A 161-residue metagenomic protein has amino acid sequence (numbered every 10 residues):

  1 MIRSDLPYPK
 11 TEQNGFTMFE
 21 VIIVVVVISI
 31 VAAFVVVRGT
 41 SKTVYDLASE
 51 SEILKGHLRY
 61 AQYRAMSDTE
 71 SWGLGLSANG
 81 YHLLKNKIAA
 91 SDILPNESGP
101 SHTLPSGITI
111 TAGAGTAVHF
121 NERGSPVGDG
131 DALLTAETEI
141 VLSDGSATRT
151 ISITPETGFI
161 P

Functional and structural regions predicted by a protein language model:
I2-Y8, F16-F19, V25, I30-R59 (+3 more regions): N-terminal helix-rich module
Q13: Glycine-rich phosphate-binding loop
